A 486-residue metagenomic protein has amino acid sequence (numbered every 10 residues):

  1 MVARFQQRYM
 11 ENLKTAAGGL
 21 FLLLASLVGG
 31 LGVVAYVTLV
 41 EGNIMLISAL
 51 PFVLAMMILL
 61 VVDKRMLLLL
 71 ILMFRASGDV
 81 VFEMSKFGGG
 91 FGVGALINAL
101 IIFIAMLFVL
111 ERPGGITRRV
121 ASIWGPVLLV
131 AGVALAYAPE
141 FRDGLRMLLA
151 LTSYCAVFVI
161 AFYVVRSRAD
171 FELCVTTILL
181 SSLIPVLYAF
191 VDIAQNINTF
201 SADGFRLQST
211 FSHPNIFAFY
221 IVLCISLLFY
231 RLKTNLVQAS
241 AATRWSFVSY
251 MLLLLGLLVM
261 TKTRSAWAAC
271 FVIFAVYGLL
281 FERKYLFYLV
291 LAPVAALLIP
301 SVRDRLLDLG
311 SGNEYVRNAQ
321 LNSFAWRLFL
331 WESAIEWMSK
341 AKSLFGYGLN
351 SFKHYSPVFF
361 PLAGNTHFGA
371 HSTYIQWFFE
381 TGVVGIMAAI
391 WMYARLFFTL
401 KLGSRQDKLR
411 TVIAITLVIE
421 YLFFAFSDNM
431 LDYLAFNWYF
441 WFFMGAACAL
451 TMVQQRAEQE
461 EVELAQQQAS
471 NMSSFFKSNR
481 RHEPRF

Functional and structural regions predicted by a protein language model:
M1-L24, T234, R405-K408, N429 (+1 more regions): A juxtamembrane structural motif centered on a specific transmembrane helix
R4, Y9, S26-G32, F52-M57 (+10 more regions): Alpha-helical transmembrane segments of multi-pass inner-membrane proteins
K14-F108, V133, Y137, Y421: N-terminal signal-anchor transmembrane segment
G92-I102, R119-G132, F141-Y163, S182: Aromatic-anchored transmembrane helix interface
L187, V191, Q195-N196, T261 (+4 more regions): A membrane-periplasm/extracellular boundary helix in multi-pass inner-membrane enzymes that assemble envelope glycans
I197-D203, L207, Y315-E336, K340-T381: Long extracytoplasmic/lumenal interhelical loops at the membrane interface of multi-pass membrane proteins
L232, L236, L291, E380-L422: Hydrophobic transmembrane alpha-helices and their immediate junctions
S249-L252, S372, F398-D428, N437 (+1 more regions): Loop-to-helix entry and N-terminal half of a specific, functionally important transmembrane alpha helix in multi-pass
